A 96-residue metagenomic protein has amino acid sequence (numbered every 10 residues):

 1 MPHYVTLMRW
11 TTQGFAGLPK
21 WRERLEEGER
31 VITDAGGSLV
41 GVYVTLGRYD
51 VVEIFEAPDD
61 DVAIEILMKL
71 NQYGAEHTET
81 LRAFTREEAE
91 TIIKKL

Functional and structural regions predicted by a protein language model:
M1-D34, S38-V40, L46-Y49, E88-L96: Short S/T/G/P-rich N-terminal loop/turn motif that feeds into the first structured element of a domain
M8-W10, E53-P58: Short beta-strand-to-loop capping motifs
G17, V52, T78: Generic anion/oxyanion-binding catalytic loop in active/binding sites
I32, I54, I64-I66, I92-I93: Weak global preference for isoleucine
L39-V42, T78-T80: Generic structural signal for residues in well-ordered beta-strands
V44-E53, I66: Amphipathic, hydrophobic secondary-structure cores in small proteins
A57-F84: An amphipathic, aromatic/His-enriched active-site/gating alpha helix that lines ligand/cofactor pockets
